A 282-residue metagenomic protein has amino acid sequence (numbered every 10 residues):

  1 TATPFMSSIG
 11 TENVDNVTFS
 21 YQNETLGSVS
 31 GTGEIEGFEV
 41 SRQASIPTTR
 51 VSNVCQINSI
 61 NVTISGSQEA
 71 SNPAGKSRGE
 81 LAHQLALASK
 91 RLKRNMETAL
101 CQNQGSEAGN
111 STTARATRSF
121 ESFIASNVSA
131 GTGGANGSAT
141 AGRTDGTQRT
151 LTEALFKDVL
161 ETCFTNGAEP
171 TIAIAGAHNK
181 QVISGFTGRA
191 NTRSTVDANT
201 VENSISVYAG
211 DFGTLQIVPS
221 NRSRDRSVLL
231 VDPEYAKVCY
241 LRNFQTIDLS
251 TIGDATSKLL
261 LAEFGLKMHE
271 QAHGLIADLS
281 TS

Functional and structural regions predicted by a protein language model:
T1-S282: Flexible, glycine/threonine- and acidic-rich loop/arm segments that mediate assembly and lattice contacts in viral
